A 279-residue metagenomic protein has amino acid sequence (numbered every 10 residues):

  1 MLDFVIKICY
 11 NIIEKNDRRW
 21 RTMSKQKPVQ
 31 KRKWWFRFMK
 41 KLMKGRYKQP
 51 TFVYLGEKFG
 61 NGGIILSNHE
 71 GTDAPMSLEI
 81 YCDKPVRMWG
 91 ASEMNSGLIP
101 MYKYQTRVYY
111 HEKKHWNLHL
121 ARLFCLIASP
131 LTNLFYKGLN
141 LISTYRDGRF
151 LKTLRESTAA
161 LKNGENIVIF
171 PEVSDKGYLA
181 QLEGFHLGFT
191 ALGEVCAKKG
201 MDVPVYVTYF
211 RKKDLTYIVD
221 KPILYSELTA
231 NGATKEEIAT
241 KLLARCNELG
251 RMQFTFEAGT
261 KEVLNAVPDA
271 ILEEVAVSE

Functional and structural regions predicted by a protein language model:
D3-I12: Short, positively charged and aromatic/hydrophobic N-terminal segments
Y10, S24-Y47: N-terminal membrane-anchoring alpha-helices
R18-R19, S24-Q26, R146-E279: Non-catalytic C-terminal accessory region of glycerolipid acyltransferases and related lyso-lipid remodeling enzymes
M39-G71: Helix-to-loop junction immediately C-terminal to a conserved catalytic motif
Y47-K48, L141, R251: Short aromatic/hydrophobic-glycine micro-motifs
Q49-Y54, A74-P75, S129, L154-R155: A generic local structural motif
E57-K58, E79-I80, N133-F135, T158-K162 (+1 more regions): Short, charge-rich binding segments
G60-R146: Catalytic core of membrane glycerolipid acyltransferases/transacylases, capturing the structured, soluble-facing
